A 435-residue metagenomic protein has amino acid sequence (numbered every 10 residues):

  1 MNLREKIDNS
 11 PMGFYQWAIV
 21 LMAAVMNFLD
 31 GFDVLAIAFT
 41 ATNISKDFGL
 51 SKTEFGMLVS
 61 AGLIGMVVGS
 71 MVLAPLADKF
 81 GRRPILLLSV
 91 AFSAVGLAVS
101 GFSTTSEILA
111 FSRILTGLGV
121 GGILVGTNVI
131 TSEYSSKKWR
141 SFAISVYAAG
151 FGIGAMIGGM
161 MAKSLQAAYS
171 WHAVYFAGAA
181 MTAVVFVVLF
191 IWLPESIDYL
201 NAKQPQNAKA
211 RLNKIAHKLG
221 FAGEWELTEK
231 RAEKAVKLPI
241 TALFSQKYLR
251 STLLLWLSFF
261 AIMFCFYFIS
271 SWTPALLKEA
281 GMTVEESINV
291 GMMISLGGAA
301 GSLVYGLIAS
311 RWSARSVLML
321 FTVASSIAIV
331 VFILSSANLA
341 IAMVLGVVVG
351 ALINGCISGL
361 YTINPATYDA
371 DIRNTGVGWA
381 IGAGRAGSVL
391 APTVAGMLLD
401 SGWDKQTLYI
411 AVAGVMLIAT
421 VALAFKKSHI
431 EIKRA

Functional and structural regions predicted by a protein language model:
M1-F32: Cytosolic juxtamembrane N-terminal segment immediately preceding the first transmembrane helix of multi-pass
M1-I7, W192-K247, S251, K433: Intracellular cytosolic loops and amphipathic helices of Major Facilitator Superfamily
I37-A38, F244-S302: Extracytoplasmic gate region of multi-pass secondary transporters
G49, G81, F102-I108, G119 (+3 more regions): Helix-breaking motifs and short loop linkers at transmembrane-helix boundaries and internal kinks in secondary membrane
V68-S106: Conserved MFS/SLC helix-loop-helix module at the cytosolic interface between two early adjacent transmembrane helices
G96, E107-L115, A340-V348: Paired small-residue
Y147, G152-D198, A202: Helix-loop-helix hairpin linking two adjacent transmembrane segments in secondary transporters
A309-L360: C-terminal transmembrane helical hairpin of 12-TM major facilitator-type secondary transporters
